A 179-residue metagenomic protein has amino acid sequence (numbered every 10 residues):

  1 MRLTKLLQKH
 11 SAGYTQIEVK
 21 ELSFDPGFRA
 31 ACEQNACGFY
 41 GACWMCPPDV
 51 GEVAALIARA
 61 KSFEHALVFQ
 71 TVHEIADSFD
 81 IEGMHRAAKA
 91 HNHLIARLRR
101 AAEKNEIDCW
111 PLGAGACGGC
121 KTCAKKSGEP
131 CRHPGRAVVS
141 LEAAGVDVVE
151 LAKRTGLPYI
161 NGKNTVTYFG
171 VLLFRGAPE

Functional and structural regions predicted by a protein language model:
M1-I17: TRNA-binding/sensing appendages of the translation machinery
G13-C43, P47-E179: Catalytic cores of enzyme domains
